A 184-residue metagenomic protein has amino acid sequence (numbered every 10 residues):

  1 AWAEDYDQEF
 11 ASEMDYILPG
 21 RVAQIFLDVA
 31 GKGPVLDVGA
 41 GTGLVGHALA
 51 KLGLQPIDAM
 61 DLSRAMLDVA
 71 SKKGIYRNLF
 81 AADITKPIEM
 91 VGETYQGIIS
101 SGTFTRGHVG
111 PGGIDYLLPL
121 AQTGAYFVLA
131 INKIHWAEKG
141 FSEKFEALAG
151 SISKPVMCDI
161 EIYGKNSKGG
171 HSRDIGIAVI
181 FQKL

Functional and structural regions predicted by a protein language model:
A1-L27: Conserved class I S-adenosyl-L-methionine
L36-I88: Class I SAM-dependent methyltransferase SAM/SAH-binding core
I88-I98: A short acidic, Gly/Pro-enriched loop at the edge of an enzyme's catalytic core that lines a small-molecule cofactor
Q96-G110: A short SAM/SAH-binding and catalytic strip from SAM-dependent methyltransferases
F104, N132-A137, G164: Short "lid" loop at the C-terminus of a central beta-strand within the Rossmann-like core of SAM-dependent
G112-T123: A short glycine-rich, Lys/Arg-flanked "PGG" loop and its adjoining helix->strand segment in the class I
G124-K133: Conserved beta-strand signature within the Rossmann-like core of class I S-adenosyl-L-methionine
S153-L184: Class I S-adenosyl-L-methionine
